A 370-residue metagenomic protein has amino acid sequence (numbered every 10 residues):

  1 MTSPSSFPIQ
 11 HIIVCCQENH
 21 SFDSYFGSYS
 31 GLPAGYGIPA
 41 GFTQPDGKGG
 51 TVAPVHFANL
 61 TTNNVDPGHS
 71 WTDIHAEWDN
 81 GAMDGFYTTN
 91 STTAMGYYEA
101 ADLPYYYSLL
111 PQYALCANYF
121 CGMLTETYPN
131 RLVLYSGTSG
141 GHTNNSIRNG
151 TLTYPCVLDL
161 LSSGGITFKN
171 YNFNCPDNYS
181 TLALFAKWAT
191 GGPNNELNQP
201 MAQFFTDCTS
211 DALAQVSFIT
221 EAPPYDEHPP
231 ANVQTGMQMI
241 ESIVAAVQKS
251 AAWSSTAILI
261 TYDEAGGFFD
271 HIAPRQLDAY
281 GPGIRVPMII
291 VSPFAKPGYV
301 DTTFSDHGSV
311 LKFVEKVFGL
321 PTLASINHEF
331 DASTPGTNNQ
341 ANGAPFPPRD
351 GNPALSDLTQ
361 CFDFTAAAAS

Functional and structural regions predicted by a protein language model:
M1-S370: N-terminal pro-sequences and low-complexity stem/linker regions of secreted or lumenal proteins
